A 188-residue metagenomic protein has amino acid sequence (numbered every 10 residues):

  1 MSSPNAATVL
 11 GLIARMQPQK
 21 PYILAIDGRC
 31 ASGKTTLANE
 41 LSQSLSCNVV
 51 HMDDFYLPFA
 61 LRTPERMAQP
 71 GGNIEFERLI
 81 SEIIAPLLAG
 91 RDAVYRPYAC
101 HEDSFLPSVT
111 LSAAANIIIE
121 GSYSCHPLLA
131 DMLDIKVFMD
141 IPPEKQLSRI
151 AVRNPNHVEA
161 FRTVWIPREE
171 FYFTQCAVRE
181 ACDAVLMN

Functional and structural regions predicted by a protein language model:
M1-L24: Extreme N-terminal, non-catalytic leader segments that precede Walker-type/kinase nucleotide-binding cores
A31: Walker A (P-loop) phosphate-binding loop of P-loop NTPases
K34: Conserved lysine of the Walker
L37: Hydrophobic positions on the alpha1 helix immediately C-terminal to the Walker A/P-loop
L45-A60: Short beta-strand-centered segment that lines the nucleotide-binding/catalytic pocket of NTP-utilizing
N48, L61-L106, N116: Conserved nucleotide-sensing/catalytic segment adjacent to the nucleotide-binding pocket in NTP-handling enzymes
D103-R153: ATP-dependent NMP and nucleoside kinases share a basic, alpha-helical "lid"
S104, S108, H126, P155-N188: Small-molecule kinase domains that catalyze NTP-dependent phosphoryl transfer to phosphate-bearing small molecules
